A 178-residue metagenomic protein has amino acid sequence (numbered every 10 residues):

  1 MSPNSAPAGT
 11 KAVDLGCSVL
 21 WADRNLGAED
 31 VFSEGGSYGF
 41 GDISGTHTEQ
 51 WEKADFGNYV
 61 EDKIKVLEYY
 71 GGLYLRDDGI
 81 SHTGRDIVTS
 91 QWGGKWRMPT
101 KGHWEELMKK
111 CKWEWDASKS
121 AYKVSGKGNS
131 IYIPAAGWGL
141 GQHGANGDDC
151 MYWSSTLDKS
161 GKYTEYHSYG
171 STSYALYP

Functional and structural regions predicted by a protein language model:
M1-P3: N-terminal Sec-dependent export signals
S5-T10, D14-P178: C-terminal, surface-exposed recognition/capping segments
